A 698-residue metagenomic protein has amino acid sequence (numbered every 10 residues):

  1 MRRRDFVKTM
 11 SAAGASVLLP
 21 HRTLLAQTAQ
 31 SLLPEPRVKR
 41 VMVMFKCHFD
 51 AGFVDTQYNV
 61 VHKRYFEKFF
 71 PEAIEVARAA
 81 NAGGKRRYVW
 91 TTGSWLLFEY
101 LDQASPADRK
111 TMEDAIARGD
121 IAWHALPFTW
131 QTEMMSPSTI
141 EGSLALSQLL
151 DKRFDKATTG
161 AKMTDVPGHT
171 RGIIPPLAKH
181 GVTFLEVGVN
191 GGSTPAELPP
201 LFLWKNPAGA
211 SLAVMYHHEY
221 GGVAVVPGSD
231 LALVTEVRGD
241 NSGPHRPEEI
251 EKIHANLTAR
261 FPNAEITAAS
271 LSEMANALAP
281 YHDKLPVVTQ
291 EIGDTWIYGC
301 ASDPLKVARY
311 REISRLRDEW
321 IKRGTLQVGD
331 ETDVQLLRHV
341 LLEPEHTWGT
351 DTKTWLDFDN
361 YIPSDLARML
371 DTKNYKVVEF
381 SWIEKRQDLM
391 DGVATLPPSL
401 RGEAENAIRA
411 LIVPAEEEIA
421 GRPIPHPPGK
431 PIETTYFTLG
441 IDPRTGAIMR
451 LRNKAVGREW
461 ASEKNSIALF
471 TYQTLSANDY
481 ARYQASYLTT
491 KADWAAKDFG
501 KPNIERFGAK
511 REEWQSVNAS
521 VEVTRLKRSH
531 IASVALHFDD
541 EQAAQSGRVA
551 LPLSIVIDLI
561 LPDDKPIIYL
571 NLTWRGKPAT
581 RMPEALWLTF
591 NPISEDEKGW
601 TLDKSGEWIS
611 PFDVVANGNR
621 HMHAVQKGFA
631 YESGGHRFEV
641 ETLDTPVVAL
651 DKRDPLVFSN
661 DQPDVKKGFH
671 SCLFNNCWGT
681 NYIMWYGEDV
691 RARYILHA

Functional and structural regions predicted by a protein language model:
R4-D5, L24, R311, G508 (+3 more regions): Small/flexible residues
D5-A26: N-terminal export signals
A12-A13, A29-D388, L526-A698: Catalytic-domain carbohydrate-binding cleft regions of carbohydrate-active enzymes
L25, I250, R401-A404: Short amphipathic alpha-helical segments that mediate assembly, nucleic-acid/protein binding, or membrane association
D330, V334, L342-W574, V690: Catalytic and substrate-binding regions of extracellular carbohydrate-active enzymes, especially polysaccharide lyases
